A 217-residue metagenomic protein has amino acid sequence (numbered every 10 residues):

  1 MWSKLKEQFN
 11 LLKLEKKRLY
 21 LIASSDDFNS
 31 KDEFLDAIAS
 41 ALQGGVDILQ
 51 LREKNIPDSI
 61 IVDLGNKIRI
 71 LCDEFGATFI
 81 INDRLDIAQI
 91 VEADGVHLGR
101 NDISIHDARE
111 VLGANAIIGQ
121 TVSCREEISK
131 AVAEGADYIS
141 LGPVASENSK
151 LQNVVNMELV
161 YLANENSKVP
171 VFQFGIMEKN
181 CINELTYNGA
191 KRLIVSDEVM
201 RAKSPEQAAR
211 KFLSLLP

Functional and structural regions predicted by a protein language model:
M1-I103, E110-D137, L162, V169 (+3 more regions): Conserved N-terminal beta1-alpha1 strand-loop-helix module at the mouth
L98-H106, P143-N166: Flexible, gly/pro- and Lys/Arg-enriched active-site loops
S146, I194-V195: Residue-level signal for pocket-adjacent positions within structured domains
K191: Short, glycine/charged-rich "phosphate-handling" switch motifs in NTP-dependent and phosphotransfer domains
